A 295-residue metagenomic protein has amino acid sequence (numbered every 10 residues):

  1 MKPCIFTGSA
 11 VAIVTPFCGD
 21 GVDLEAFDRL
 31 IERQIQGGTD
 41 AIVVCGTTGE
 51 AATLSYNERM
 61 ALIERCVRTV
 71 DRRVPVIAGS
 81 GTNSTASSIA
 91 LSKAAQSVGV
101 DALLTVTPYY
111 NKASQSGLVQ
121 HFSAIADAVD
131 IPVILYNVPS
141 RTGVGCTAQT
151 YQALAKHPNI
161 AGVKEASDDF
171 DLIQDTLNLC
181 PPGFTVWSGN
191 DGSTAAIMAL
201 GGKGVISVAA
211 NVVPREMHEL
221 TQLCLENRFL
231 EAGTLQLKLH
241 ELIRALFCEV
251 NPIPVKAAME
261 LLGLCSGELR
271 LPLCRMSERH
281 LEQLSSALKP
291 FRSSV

Functional and structural regions predicted by a protein language model:
K2-V11, T15-G143: Active-site beta->alpha loop and helix N-cap motifs at the rims of alpha/beta catalytic domains
G8-P16, R33, G37-T39, A199-G202 (+1 more regions): C-terminal alpha-helical cap/extension of soluble enzyme domains
A10, T48-A51, G81-N83, G145 (+4 more regions): Gly/Ser/Thr-rich beta-alpha loop segments that engage phosphate groups in nucleotides
G19, L24, Y56, A148 (+2 more regions): Alpha-helix N-capping/helix-start residues
F27, R59, I63, S88 (+6 more regions): A general structural signal for well-ordered alpha-helical segments in protein cores
G37, A61, R65-V70, A94 (+9 more regions): Alpha-helical structural signal in soluble globular domains
L54-N57, A90, Q115-L118, C146-A148 (+4 more regions): Short secondary-structure transition/capping segments
D127-A128, P139-F247: Catalytic alpha/beta core domains of metabolic enzymes, predominantly
